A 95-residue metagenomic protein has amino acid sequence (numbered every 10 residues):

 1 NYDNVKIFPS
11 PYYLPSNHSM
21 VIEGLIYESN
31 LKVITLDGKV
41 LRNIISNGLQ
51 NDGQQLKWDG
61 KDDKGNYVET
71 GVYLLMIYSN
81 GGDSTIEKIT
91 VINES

Functional and structural regions predicted by a protein language model:
N1-T35, S46-N47, Q55, G81-D83: Glycine-centered coil/turn sites that cap beta-strands in beta-rich domains
V5, T70-S95: C-terminal tail/sorting-segment detector
H18-S19, V68-G71: Carboxylate-dense, calcium-coordinating segments in secreted/extracellular and ER-lumen proteins
E28, G53, T70-V72: Extracellular Ig-like/FN3 beta-sandwich strand-entry sites
K32, D59, L74-M76: Residue-level detector of beta-strand face positions
V33-L41, Y73: Short, glycine-anchored, charge-dense loop/turn motifs used at functional sites
V40-V68, Y78-T85: Glycine-centered tight-turn motifs at strand-turn-strand junctions
